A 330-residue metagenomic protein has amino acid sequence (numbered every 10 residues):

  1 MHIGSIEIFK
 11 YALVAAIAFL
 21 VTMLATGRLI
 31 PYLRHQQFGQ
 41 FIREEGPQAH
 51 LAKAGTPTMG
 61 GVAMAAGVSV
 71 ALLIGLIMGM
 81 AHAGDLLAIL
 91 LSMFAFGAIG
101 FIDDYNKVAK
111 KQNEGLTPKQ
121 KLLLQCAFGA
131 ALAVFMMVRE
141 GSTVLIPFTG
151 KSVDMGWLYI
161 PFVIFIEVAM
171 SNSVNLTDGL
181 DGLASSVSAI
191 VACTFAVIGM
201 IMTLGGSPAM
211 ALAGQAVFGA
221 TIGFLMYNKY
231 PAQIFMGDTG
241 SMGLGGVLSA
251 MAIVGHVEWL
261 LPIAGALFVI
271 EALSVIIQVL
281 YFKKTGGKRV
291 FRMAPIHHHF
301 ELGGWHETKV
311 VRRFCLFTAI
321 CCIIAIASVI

Functional and structural regions predicted by a protein language model:
M1-R34, A65-F101, L132-M137, G156-I330: Alpha-helical transmembrane segments
I30-P47: Membrane-interface loops
Q37-I42, R139-L145, V290-A294: Peri-membrane helix termini and adjoining interfacial loops of integral membrane proteins
R43-P57, K111-Q125, H297, L302: Juxtamembrane helix-capping/reentrant segments at transmembrane boundaries
K107-T117, L145-D154: Membrane interface segments of multi-pass transport proteins and intramembrane proteases
L116, A127-G141: Internal, non-catalytic "lid/hinge" segments that mediate substrate recognition, gating, inter-domain movement
